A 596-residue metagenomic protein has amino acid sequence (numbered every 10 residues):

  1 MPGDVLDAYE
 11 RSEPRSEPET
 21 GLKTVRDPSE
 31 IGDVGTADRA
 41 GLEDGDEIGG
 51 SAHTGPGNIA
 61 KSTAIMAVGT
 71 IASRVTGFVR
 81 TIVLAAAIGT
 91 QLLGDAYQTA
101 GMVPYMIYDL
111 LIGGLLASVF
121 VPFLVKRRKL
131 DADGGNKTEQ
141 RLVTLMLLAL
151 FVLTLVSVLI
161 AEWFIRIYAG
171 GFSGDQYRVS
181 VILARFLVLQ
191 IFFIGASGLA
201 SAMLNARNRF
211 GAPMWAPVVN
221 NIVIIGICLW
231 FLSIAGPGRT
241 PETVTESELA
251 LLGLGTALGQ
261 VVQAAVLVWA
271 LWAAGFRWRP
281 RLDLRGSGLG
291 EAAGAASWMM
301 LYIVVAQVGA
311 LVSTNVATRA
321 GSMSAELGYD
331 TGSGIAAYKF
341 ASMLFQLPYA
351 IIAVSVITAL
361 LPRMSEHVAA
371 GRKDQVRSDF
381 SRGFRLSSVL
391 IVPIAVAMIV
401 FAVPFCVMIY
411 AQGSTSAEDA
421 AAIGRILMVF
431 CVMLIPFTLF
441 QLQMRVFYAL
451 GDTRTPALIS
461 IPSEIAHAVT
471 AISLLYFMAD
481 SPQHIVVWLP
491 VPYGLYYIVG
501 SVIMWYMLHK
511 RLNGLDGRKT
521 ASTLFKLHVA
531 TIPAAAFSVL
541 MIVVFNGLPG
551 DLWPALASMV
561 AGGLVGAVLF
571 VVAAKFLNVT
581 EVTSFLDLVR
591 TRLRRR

Functional and structural regions predicted by a protein language model:
M1-R596: Membrane-embedded alpha-helical bundles of multi-pass transporters/translocases, especially carrier/permease families
